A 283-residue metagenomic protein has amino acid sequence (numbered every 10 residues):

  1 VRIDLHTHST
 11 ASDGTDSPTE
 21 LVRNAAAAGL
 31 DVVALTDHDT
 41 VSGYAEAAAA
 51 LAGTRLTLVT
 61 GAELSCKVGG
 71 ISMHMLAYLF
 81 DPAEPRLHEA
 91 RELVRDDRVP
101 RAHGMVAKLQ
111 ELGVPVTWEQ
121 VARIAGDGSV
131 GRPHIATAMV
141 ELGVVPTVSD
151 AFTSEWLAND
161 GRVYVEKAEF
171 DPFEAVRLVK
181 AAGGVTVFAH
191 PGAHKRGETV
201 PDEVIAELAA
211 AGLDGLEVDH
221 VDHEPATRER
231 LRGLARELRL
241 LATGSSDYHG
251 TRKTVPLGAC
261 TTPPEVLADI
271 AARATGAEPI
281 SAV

Functional and structural regions predicted by a protein language model:
V1-I71, W156-A158, F170, V176-R177 (+2 more regions): An N-terminally biased module of ancient metal coordination in phosphate/nucleic-acid-related enzymes
A50-E207, T261, V266-V283: Extended substrate/RNA-proximal surfaces in nucleic-acid metabolism proteins
R239-S245, G250-A274: C-terminal active-site subregion of NodB/CE4 polysaccharide deacetylases
